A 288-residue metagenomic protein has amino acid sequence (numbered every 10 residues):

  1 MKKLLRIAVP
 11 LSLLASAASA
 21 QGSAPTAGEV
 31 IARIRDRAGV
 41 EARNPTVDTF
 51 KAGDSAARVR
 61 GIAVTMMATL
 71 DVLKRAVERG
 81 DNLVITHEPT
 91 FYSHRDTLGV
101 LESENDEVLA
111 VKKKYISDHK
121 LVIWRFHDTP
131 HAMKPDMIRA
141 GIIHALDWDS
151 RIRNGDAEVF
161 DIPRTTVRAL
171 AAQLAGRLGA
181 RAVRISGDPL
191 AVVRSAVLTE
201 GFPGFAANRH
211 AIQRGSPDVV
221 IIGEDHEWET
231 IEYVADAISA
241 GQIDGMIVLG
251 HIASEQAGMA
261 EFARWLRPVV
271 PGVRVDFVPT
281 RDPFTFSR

Functional and structural regions predicted by a protein language model:
M1, S16, A20: Nuclease and nuclease-like effector domains acting on nucleic acids or nucleotide cofactors
M1-A8: Bacterial N-terminal signal peptides that target proteins for export
A8-S16: Bacterial N-terminal signal peptides
Q21-R288: Active-site catalytic microenvironments in core metabolic enzymes, especially phosphate/sugar-handling
